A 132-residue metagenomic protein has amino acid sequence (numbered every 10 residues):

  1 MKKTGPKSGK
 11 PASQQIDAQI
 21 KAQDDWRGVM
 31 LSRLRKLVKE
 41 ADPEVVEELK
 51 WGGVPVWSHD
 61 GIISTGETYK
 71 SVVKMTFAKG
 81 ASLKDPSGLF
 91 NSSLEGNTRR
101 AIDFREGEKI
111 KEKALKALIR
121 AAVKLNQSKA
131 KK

Functional and structural regions predicted by a protein language model:
M1-K132: Charge-dense, helix-prone N-terminal extensions
